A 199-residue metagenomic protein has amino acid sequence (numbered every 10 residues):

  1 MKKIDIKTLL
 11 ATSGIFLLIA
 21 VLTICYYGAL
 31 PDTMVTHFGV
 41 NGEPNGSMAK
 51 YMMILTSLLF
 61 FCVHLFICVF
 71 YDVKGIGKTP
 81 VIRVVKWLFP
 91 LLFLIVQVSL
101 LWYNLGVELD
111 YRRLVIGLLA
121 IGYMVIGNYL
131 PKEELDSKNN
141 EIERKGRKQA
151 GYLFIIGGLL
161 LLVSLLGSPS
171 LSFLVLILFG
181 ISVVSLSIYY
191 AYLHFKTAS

Functional and structural regions predicted by a protein language model:
K2-S199: Feature 926 captures the class I aminoacyl-tRNA synthetase adenylation module centered on the KMSKS loop
